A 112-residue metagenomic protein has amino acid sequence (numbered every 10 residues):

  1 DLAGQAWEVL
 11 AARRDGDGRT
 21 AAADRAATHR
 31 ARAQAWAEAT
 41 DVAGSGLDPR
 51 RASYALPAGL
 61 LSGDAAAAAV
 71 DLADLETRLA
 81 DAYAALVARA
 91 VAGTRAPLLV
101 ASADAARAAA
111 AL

Functional and structural regions predicted by a protein language model:
D1-L112: All-alpha RGS (Regulator of G-protein Signaling) helical domain and cognate RGS-like helical scaffolds
